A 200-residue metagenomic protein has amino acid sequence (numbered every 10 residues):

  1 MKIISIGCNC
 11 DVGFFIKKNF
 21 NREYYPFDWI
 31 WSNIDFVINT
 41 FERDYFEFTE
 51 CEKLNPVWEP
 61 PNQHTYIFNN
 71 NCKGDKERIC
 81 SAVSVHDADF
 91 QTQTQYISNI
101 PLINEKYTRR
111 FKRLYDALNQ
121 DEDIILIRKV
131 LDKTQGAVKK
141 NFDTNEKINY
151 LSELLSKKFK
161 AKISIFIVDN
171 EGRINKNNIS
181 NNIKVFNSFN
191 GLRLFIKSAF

Functional and structural regions predicted by a protein language model:
M1-F200: Extracellular glycan-modifying ectodomains
